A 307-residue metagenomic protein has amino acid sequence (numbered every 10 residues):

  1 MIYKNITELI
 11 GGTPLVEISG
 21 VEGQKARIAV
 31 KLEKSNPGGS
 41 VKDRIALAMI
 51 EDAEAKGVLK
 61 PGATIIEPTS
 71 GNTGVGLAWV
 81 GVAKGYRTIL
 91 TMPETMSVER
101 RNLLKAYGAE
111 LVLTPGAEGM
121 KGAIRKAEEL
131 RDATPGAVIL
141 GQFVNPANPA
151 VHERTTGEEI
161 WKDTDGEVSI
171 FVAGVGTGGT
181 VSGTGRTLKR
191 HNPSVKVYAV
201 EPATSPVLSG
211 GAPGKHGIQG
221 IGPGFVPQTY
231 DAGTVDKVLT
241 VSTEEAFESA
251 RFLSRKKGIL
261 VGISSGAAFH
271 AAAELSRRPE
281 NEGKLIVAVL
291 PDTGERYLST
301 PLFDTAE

Functional and structural regions predicted by a protein language model:
M1-E307: PLP-dependent amino-acid enzyme catalytic core
